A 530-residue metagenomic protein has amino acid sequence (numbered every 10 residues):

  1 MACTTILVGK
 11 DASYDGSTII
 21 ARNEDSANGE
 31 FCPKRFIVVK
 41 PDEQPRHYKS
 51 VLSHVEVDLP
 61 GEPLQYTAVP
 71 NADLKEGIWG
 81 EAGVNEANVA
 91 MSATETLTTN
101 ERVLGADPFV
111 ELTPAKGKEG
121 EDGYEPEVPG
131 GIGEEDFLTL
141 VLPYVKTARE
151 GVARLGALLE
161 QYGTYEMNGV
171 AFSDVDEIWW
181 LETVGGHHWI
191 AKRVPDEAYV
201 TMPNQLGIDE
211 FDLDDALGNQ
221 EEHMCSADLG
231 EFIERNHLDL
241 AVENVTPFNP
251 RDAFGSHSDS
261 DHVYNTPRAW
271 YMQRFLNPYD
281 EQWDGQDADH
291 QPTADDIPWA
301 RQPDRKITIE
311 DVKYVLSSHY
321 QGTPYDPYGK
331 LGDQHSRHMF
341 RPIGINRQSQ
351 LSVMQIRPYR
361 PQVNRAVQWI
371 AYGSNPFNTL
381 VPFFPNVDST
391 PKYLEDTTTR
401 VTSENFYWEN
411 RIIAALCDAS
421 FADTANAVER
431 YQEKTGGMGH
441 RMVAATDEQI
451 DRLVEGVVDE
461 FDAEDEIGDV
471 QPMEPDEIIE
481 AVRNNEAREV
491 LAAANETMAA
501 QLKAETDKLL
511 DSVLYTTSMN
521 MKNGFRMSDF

Functional and structural regions predicted by a protein language model:
A2-E134, R154-D289, A294: A contiguous strand-loop segment
D15, S26-G29, F36-P45, D58 (+3 more regions): C-terminal/peripheral segments of proteins
P60-Y66, V152, K330-H338: Short Pro/Gly-enriched beta-strand edge/turn motifs at strand-loop
Y124-E127, F137-V145: Second-shell loop/turn segments in exported
G151-E160, V312-L316: Short, well-structured alpha-helical segments that form the helix of a local strand-helix-strand
G230-N364: Glycine-rich, aromatic-lined ligand/substrate-binding cores of catalytic and carbohydrate-binding domains
Y325-A463: Substrate-recognition/cap regions that form aromatic- and gly/pro-loop-enriched pockets for small-molecule ligands
K434-F530: Histidine-centered catalytic/metal-binding microenvironments
